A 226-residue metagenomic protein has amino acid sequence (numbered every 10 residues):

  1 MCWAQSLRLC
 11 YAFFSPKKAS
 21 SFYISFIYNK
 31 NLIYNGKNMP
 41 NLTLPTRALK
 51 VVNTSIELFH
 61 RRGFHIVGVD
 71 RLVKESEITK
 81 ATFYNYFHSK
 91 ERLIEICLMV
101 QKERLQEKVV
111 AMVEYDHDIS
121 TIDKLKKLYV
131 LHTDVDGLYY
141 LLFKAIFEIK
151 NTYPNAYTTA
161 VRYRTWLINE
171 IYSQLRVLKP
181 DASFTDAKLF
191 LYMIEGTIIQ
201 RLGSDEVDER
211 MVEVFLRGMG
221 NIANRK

Functional and structural regions predicted by a protein language model:
C2-N38, N169, S173-D181, G196-K226: C-terminal peripheral helix-coil segments that are non-catalytic and often amphipathic
L7-R62, I66-I78, R92: Basic, helix-initiating cap at the start of DNA-binding domains
A81: Key DNA-contact positions within bacterial/archaeal DNA-binding proteins
F87, A145-Y153: Short helix-capping/turn signature of helix-turn-helix
S89-E95, R104: Short amphipathic alpha-helical segment with a characteristic S/N-K-E followed by hydrophobic residues
I96, V110-G137, F190: Hydrophobic alpha-helical connector segments
E103-V109, V135-L138, Y153-K188: Amphipathic alpha-helical packing segments from all-alpha helical-bundle domains
